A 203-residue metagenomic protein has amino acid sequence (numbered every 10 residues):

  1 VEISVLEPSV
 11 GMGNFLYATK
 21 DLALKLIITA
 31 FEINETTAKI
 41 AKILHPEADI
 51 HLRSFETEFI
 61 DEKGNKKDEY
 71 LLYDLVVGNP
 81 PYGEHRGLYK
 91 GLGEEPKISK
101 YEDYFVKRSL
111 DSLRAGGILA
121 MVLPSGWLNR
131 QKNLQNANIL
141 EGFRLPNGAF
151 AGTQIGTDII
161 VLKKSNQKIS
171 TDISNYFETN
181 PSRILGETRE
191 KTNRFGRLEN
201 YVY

Functional and structural regions predicted by a protein language model:
V1-D49, F59-K63: Class I S-adenosyl-L-methionine
E2, L72-Y73, I139, T157: Local beta-strand N-terminus motif with an aromatic residue
S4-D21, R53-T57, E69-E94, D103 (+2 more regions): Conserved proline-anchored active-site loop of SAM-dependent methyltransferases that bridges a beta-strand
E35, K97-A149, I155, I159-V161: Conserved Class I SAM-dependent methyltransferase catalytic core
H51-S54, F143-R144: Short loop/edge segments at beta-strand edges and connector loops that shape dinucleotide/nucleotide cofactor-binding
E56-I60, N147-G152: A short acidic, often aromatic-flanked loop/helix-cap motif at beta-alpha or helix-coil junctions that lines enzyme
G83-G87, N129-Q131, A151-Q154, I169: Switch/connector loops and helix/strand junctions flanking conserved nucleotide-binding motifs in nucleotide-processing
A151-Y203: Flexible, glycine-/basic-rich loop-and-beta segments that form/coincide with the SAM-dependent methyltransferase
